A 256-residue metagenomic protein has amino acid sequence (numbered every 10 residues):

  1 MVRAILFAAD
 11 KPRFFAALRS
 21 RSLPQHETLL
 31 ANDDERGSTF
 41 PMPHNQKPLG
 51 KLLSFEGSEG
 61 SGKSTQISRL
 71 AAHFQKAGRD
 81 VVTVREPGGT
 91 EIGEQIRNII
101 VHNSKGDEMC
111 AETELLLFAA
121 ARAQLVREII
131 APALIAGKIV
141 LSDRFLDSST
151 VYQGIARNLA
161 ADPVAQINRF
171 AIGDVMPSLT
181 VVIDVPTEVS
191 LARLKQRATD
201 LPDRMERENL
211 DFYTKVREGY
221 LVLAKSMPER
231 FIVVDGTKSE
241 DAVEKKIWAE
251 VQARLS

Functional and structural regions predicted by a protein language model:
L6, F14-R19, L23: N-terminal basic, low-structured, amphipathic or hydrophobic segments
T39-Q46, A71, E188-S256: NTP-dependent small-molecule kinase module
F55: Hydrophobic anchor at the beta1->P-loop junction of P-loop NTPases
G60: Walker A (P-loop) phosphate-binding loop of P-loop NTPases
K63: Conserved lysine of the Walker
Q66: Hydrophobic positions on the alpha1 helix immediately C-terminal to the Walker A/P-loop
A77-I172, K246: ATP-dependent small-molecule kinase phosphotransfer cores that center on conserved nucleotide phosphate-binding segments
S148-E218: A glycine- and Lys/Arg-enriched "phosphate-lid" helix/loop adjacent to the NTP-binding pocket of small-molecule kinases
